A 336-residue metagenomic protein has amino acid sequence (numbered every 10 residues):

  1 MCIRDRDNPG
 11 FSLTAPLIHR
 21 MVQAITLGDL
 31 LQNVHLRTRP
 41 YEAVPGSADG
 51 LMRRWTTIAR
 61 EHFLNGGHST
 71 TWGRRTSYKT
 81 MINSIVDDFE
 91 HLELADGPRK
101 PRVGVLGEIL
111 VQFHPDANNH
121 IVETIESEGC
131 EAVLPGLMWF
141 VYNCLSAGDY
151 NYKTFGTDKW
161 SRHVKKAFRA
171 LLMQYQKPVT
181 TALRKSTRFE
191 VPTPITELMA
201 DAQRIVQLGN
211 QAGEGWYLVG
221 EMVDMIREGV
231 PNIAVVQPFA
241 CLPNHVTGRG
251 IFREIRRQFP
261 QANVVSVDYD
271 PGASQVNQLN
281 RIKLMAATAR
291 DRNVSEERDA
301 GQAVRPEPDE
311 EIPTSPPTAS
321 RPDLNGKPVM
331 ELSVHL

Functional and structural regions predicted by a protein language model:
R4-L336: An N-terminal assembly and electron-transfer interface module characteristic of large anaerobic redox and radical
